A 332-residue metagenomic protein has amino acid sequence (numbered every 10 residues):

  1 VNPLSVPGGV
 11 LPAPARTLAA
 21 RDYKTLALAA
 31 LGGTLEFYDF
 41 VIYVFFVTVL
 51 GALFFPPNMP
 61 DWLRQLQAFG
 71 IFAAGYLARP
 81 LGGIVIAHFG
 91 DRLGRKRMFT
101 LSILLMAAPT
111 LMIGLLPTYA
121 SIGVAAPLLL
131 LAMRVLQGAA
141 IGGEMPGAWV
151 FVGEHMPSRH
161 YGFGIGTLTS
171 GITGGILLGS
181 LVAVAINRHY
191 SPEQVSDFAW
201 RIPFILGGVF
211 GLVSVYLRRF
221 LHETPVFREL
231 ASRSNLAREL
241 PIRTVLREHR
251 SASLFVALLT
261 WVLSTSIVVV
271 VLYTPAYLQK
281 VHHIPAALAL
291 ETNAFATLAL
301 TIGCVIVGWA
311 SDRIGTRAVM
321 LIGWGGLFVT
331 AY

Functional and structural regions predicted by a protein language model:
Y43-V44, R250-L300: Extracytoplasmic gate region of multi-pass secondary transporters
V47-L81, F99, L128: Extracellular/periplasmic helix-loop-helix junction of adjacent transmembrane segments in MFS-like secondary
F72, Y76-I84, L177, T297-V305: Residue-level signature of mid-helix packing/kink "hotspots" within the transmembrane helices of 12-pass Major
G82-R95, C304-T316: Helix-to-loop junctions at the C-terminal end of transmembrane segments in multipass secondary transporters
R97-I113, A318-Y332: Structural signature of the two symmetry-related core transmembrane helices
L116, I122-G142: Hydrophobic core of transmembrane alpha-helices in multi-pass small-molecule transporters, especially MFS/SLC-type
G162-N187, F210: Glycine-rich segments within core transmembrane alpha-helices of 12-TM secondary carriers
R219-L240: Flexible cytoplasmic inter-helical loops of multi-pass small-molecule transporters
